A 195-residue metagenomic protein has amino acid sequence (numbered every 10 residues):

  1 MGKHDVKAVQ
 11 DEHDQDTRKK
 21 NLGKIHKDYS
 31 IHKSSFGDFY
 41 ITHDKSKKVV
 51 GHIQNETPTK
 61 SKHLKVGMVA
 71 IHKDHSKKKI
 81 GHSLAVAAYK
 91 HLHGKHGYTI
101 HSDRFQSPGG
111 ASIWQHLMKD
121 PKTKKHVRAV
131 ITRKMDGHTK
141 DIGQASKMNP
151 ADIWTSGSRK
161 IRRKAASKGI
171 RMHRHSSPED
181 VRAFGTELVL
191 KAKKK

Functional and structural regions predicted by a protein language model:
M1-R18, H32, I53-E56, H93-K195: Terminal substrate-recognition subdomain of acyl/acetyltransferases
G23-D74: A conserved beta-strand-loop-helix scaffold within acyl/acetyltransferase catalytic domains
K27, K77-I80, G97, K125: Glycine-centered secondary-structure boundary/capping sites
T59, H75, Y89, Q106: Flexible, active-site-proximal loop/turn residues at the rims of small-molecule/cofactor binding pockets and catalytic
I71, K77-L92: Conserved acetyl-CoA-binding loop-helix of GNAT-fold acetyltransferases
